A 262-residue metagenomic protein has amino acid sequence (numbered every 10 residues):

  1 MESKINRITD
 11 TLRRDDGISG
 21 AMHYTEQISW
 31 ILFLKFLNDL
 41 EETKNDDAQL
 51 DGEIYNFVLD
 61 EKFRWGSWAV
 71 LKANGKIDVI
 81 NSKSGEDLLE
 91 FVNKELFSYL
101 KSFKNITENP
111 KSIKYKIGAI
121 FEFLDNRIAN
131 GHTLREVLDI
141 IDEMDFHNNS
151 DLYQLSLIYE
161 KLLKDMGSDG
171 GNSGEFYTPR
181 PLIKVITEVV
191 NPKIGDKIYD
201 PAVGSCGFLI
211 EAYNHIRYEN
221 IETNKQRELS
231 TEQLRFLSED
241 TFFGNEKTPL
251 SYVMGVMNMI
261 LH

Functional and structural regions predicted by a protein language model:
M1-I194: Non-catalytic, mostly N-terminal accessory regions of nucleic-acid modification and defense proteins
N172-H262: Conserved S-adenosyl-L-methionine
